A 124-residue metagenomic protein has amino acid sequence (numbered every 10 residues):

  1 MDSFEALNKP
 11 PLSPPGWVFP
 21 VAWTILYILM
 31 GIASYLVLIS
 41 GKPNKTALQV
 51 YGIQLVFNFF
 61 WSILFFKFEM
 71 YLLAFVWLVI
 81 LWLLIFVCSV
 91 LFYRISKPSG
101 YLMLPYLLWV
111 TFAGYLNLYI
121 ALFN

Functional and structural regions predicted by a protein language model:
M1-V21: Interfacial loop at the N-terminal end of multi-pass membrane proteins
P14-I28, E69-L81: Membrane-interface loop-to-helix entry segments
W23-S34, Q54-F57: Core segments of transmembrane alpha-helices that mediate helix-helix packing or line hydrophobic substrate/ligand
S34-K42, S89-R94: Structural signal for the C-terminal ends of transmembrane alpha-helices and the immediately following loop
P43-Y51: Membrane-interfacial loop-to-transmembrane alpha-helix junctions, especially the N-terminal start
Y51-F59, F75-C88, Y106-V110: Hydrophobic alpha-helical segments of small multi-pass membrane proteins
F65-Y71, V87-G100: Membrane-helix boundary connector in multi-pass membrane proteins
G114-N124: Juxtamembrane boundary at the C-terminal end of a transmembrane helix
